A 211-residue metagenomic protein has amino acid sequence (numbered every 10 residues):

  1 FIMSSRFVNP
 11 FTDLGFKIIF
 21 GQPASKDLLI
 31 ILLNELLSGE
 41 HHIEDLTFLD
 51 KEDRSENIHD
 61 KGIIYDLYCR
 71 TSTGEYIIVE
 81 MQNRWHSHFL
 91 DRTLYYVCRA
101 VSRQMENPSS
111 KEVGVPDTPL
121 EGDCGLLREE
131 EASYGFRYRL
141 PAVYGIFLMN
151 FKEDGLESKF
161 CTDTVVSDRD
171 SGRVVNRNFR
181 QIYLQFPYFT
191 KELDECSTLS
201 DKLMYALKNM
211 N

Functional and structural regions predicted by a protein language model:
F1-N211: Elongated, amphipathic alpha-helical interaction scaffolds
